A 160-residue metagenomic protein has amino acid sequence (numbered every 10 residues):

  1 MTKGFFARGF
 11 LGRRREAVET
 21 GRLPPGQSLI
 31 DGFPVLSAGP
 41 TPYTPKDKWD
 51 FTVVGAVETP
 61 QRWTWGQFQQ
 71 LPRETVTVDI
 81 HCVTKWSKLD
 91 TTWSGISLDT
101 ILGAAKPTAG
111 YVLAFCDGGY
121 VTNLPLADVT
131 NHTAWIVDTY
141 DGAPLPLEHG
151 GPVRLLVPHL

Functional and structural regions predicted by a protein language model:
T2-L160: Structured, non-membrane catalytic/scaffold regions adjacent to prosthetic-group chemistry
